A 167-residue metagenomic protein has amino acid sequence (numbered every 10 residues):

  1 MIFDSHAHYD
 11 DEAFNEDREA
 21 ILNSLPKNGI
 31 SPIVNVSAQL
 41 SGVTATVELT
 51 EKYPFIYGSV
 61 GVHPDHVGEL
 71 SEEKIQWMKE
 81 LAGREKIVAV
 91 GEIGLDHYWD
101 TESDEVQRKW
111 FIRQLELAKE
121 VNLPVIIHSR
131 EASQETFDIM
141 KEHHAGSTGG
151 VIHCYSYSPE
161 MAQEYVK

Functional and structural regions predicted by a protein language model:
M1-K167: Mid-domain alpha/beta scaffold segments of enzyme catalytic cores
